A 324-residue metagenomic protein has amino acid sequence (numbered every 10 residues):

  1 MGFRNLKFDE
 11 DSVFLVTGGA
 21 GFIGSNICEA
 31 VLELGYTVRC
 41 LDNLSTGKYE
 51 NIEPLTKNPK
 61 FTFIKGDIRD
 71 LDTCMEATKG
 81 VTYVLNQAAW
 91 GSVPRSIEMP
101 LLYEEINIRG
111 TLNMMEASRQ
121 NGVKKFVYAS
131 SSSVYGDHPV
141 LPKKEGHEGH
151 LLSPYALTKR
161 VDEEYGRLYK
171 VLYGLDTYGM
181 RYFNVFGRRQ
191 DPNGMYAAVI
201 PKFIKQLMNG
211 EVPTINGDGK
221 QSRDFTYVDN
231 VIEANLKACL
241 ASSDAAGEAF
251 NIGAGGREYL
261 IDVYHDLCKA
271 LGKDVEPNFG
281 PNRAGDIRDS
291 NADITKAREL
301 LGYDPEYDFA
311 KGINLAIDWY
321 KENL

Functional and structural regions predicted by a protein language model:
M1-V185, C239, P305-Y307, W319 (+1 more regions): N-terminal Rossmann-like NAD(P)+-binding domain of SDR-like oxidoreductases, especially those catalyzing
F3-F8, I27-E33, G66-R69, L207-L324: C-terminal substrate-binding subdomain of Rossmann-fold SDR/epimerase-dehydratase oxidoreductases
G47-Y49, G136-D137, R189, L260-I261 (+1 more regions): A short beta-to-alpha transition loop/helix N-cap that caps and shapes the active-site region
N51-E53, P139-L141, Q190-G194, V263-Y264: Short aromatic-enriched loop/helix-cap "lid" or pocket-rim segments at secondary-structure transitions that line
D72-M75, T82, P94, L101 (+10 more regions): Residues in well-ordered alpha-helical elements
N113, Q190-D191, Q221-R223: Heptad-repeat alpha-helical coiled-coil signaling segments
V161, Y165, Y169, V199 (+3 more regions): Hydrophobic alpha-helix immediately C-terminal to the catalytic Tyr-X-X-X-Lys motif of short-chain
